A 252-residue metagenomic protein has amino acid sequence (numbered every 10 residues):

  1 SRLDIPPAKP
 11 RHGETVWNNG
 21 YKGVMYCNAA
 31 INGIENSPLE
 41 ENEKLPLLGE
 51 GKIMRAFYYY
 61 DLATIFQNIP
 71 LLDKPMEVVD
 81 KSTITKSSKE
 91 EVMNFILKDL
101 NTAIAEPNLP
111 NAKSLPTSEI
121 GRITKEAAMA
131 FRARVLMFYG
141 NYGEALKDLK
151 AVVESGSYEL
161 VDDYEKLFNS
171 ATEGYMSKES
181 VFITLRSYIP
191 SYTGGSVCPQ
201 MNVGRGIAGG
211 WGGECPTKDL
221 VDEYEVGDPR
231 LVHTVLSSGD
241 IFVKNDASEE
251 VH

Functional and structural regions predicted by a protein language model:
S1, I69, M93, L97 (+2 more regions): An aromatic- and glycine-enriched ligand-binding surface/loop that stacks and positions planar moieties
S1-F66, K81-E91, L100-L115: Conserved, well-structured interaction surfaces
S1-L3, C27, L71-K74, I120: Short hydrophobic/aromatic-rich motifs at helix boundaries and adjacent loops
G23-V24, A29-I31, L62, P70-L72 (+2 more regions): Structural recognition of the beta-strand scaffold that forms the well-ordered cores of secreted hydrolase catalytic
Y58, A63, V78, S114 (+3 more regions): Generic "edge-of-domain/loop-turn" microfeature
D73-K81, P116-T117: Short linear capping/connector segments at secondary-structure termini
S114-R122: General secondary-structure propensity
